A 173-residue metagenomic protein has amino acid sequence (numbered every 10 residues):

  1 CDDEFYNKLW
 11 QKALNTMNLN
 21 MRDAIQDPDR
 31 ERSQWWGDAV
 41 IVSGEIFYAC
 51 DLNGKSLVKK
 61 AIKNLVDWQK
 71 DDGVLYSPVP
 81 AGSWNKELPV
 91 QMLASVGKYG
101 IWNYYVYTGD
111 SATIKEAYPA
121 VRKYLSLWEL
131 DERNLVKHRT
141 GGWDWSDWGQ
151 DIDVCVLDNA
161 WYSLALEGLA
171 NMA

Functional and structural regions predicted by a protein language model:
C1-L130, T140, D144: Substrate-binding groove/exosite segments of carbohydrate-active enzymes
Y104, D131, W148, L169-M172: Change "in soluble alpha/beta enzymes" to "in soluble alpha/beta proteins
L135: Glycan-recognition and catalytic cores of secretory/periplasmic carbohydrate-active enzymes
W143-D144, W148-C155: Short, solvent-exposed coil/turn segments
I152-A173: Active-site neighborhood of glycoside hydrolase catalytic domains
